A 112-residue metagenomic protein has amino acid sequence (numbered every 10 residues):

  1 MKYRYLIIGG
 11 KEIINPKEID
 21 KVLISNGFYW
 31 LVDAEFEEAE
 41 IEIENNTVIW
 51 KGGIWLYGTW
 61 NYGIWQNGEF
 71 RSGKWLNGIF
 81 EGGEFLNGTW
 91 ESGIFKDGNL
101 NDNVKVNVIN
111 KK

Functional and structural regions predicted by a protein language model:
L6-K112: Extended beta-solenoid/beta-helix repeat architectures
